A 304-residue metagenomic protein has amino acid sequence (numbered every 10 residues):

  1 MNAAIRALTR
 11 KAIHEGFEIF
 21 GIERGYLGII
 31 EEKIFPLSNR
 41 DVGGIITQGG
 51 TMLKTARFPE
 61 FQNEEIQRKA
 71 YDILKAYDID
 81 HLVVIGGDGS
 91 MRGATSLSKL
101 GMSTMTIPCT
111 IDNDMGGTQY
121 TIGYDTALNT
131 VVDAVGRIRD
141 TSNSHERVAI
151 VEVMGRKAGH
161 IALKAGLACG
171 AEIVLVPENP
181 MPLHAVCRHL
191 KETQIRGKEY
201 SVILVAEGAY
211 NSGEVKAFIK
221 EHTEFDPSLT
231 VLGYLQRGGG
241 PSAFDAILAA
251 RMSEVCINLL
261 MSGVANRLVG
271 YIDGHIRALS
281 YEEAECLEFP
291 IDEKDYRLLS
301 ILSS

Functional and structural regions predicted by a protein language model:
M1-I30: N-terminal phosphate-binding or glycine-rich loops at protein starts, especially the Walker A/P-loop of NTPases
A3-L8, D88-M102, A162: Short Gly/Thr/Asp-enriched flexible loops that form oxyanion-binding sites at enzyme active sites
I19-I22, V84-G86, S96, Y124-D226 (+1 more regions): Accessory alpha-helical/coil subdomains and C-terminal extensions that flank or cap enzyme catalytic cores
I22-G28, R57-F58, G87-G89, M102 (+6 more regions): Short, ordered loop/turn segments at secondary-structure junctions
I29-V84, G89-S90, I122-N129, D133 (+1 more regions): Glycine-rich oxoanion-binding loops at beta->alpha junctions
G117-L128, G239-A246: Short beta-strand elements at the ligand-binding edges of bilobed clamshell
H222, G238-A250, I257-M261: Catalytic, metal-anchored helix/loop core of enzyme active sites in primary metabolism
R267-S304: Phosphate-binding loop/pocket of nucleotide- and phosphate-handling active sites
